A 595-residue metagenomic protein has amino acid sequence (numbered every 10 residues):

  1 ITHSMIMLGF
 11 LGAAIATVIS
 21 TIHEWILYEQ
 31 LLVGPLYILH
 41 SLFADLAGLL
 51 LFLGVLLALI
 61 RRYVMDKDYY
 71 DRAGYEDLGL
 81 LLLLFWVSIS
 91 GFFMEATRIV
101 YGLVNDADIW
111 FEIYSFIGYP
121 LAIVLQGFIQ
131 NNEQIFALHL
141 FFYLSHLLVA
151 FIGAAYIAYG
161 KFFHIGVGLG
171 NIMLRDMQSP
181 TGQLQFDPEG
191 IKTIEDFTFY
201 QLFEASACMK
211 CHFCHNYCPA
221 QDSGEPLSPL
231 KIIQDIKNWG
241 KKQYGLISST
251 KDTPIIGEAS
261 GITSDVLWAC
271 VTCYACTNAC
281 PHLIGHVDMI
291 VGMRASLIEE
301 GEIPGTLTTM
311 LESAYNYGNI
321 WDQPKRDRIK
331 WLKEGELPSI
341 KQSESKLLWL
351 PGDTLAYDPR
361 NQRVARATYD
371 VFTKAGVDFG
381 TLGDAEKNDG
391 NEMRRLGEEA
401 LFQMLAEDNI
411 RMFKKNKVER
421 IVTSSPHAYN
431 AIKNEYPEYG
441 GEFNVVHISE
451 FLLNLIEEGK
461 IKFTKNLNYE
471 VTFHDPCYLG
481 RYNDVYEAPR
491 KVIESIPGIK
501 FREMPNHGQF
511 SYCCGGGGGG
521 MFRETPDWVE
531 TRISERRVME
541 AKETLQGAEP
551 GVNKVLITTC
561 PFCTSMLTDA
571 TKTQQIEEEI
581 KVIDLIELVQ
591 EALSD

Functional and structural regions predicted by a protein language model:
I1-I191, E195-F199: Membrane-embedded alpha-helical bundles of multi-pass integral membrane proteins
I1-L57, D196-A205, K231-I233, K237-Y436 (+2 more regions): Iron-sulfur-cluster electron-transfer modules
D108-I109, L138-L140, G153-C270: Ferredoxin-type iron-sulfur electron-transfer modules and their immediate structural context
K161, I232, C280, M293 (+3 more regions): Hydrophobic, well-ordered secondary-structure elements that form the walls of internal hydrophobic environments
C208-C218, I232, C270-C276, C280 (+4 more regions): Short cysteine clusters
L355-N444, Y478-E494, K500-D595: Cofactor-cradling patches in redox/metallo enzymes
E457-I493: C-terminal amphipathic alpha-helical segment
